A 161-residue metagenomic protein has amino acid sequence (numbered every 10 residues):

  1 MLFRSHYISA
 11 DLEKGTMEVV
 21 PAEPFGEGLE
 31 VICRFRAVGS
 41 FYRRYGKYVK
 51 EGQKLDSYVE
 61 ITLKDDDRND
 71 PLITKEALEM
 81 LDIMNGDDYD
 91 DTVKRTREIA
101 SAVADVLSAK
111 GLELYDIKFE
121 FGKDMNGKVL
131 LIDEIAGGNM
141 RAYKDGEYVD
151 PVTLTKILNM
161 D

Functional and structural regions predicted by a protein language model:
S5-A10, S108-K123: A short glycine-rich, hydrophobically flanked beta-strand micro-motif that places a catalytic Asp/Glu for divalent metal
S9-E23: Short acidic (Asp/Glu) patches
G26-T74: Short, His- and charge-rich active-site/binding loops that engage polyanionic ligands
C33, L114-E134: Conserved metal-phosphate-binding beta-hairpin within the catalytic cores of diverse ATP-dependent phosphoryl-transfer
L55-N69, A100-E113, G137-M140: Phosphate-binding core of ATP-grasp and ATP-grasp-like enzymes
I83-Y115: A long amphipathic alpha-helix within ATP-dependent nucleotide-binding catalytic cores
I135-D161: C-terminal helix-cap and adjacent tail motif
